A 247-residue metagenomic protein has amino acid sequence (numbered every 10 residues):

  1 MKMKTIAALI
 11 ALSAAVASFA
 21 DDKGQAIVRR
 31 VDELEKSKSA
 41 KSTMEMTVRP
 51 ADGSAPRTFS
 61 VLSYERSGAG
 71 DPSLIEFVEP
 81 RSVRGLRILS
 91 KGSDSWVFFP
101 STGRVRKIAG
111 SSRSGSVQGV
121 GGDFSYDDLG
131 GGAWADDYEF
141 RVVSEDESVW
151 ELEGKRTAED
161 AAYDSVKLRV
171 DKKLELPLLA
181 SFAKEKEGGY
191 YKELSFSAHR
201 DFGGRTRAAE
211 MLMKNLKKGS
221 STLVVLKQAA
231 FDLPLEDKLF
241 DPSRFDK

Functional and structural regions predicted by a protein language model:
M1-A7: Bacterial N-terminal signal peptides that target proteins for export
A7-A8, S18: Cleavable N-terminal signal peptides
D22-S101: N-terminal mature ectodomain segment of secretory-pathway/periplasmic proteins
A26, P56, D127-R141, Y190-E193: A short, amphipathic edge element
R66-G70, R141-V149, D201-G203: Short, ordered beta-strand-loop transition motifs
P100-D128: Acidic/charged, solvent-exposed loop-and-adjacent secondary-structure segments enriched in E/D, K/R, S/T, and G/P
R104-I108, F124-Y126, E147-P242: Gly/Pro-enriched, hydrophobic low-complexity segments that function as extracytoplasmic propeptides/linkers
